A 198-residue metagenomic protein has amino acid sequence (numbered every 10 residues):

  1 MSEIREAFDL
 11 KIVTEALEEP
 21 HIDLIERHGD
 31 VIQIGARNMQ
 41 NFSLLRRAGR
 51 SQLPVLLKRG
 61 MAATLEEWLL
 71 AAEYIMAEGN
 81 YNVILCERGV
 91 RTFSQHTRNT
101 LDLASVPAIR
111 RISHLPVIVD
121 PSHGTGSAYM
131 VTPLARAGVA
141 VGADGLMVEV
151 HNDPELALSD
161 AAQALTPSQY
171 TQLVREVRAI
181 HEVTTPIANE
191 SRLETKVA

Functional and structural regions predicted by a protein language model:
M1-G29, N41-L44: N-terminal active-site wall of soluble small-molecule enzyme domains
M1-I12, R47-P54, L103-I118, Q163-I187: Alpha-helix-loop-beta-strand connector modules within alpha/beta enzyme cores
I12-E15, D30-I34, V55-R59, V83-E87 (+2 more regions): Hydrophobic faces of well-ordered beta-strands that scaffold small-molecule active sites in alpha/beta enzyme cores
P20-H28, L65-A71, G126-D144, N152 (+1 more regions): Catalytic cores of alpha/beta
L24-Q33, G49-V55, M76-N82, S113-P116 (+1 more regions): Glycine-enriched alpha-helix->loop->beta-strand junction motifs that scaffold or abut catalytic
A36-Q40, G138-Q163: Glycine-rich phosphate-binding active-site loops on the catalytic face of alpha/beta enzymes
R37-A104: Conserved anion-binding
M76-V141: Active-site/ligand-binding-proximal alpha/beta "capping" segment
